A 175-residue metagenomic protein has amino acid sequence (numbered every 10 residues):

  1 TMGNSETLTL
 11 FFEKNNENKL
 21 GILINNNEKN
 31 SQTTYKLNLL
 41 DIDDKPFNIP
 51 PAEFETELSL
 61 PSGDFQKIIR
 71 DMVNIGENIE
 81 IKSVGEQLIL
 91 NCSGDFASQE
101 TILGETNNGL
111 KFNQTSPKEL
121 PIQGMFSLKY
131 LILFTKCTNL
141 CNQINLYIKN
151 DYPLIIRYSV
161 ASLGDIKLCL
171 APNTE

Functional and structural regions predicted by a protein language model:
T1-Q32, F54-N107, S116-E175: DNA polymerase processivity clamps
I22-N27, S31-I49: Conserved loop-to-helix interface motifs that mediate assembly, gating, or partner/ligand docking in ancient ring
L37, N48-A52, Q114, N139: A near-ubiquitous, low-amplitude feature marking generic local secondary-structure context
L39-D43, G104-K111: Short acidic, glycine/tyrosine-flanked loop/strand segments centered on an H-E-D-like triad
